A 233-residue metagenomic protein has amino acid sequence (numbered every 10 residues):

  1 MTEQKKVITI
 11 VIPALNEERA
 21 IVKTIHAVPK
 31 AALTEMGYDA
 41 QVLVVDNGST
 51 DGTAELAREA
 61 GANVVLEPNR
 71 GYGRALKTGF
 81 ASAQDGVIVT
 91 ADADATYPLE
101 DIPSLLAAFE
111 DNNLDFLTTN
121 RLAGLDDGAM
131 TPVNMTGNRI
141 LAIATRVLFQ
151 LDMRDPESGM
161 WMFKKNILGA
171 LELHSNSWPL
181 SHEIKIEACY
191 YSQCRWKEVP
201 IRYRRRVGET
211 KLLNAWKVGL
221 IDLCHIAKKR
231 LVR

Functional and structural regions predicted by a protein language model:
V7-T9, Q41, E183: Cell-envelope/extracellular polymer assembly enzymes that use nucleotide-activated donors
E17-A20, S49, Y72, P98: Donor nucleotide-sugar binding loop of glycosyltransferases
E17-L33: Short, well-formed alpha-helical segments that are part of the catalytic scaffolds of diverse glycosyltransferases
D46-A54: A conserved acidic beta->alpha catalytic loop
P68-R70, R74-S82, L99-W178, R205-L223 (+1 more regions): Acceptor/aglycone-binding surface of glycosyltransferases and processive sugar-polymer synthases
I88: Short aromatic/hydrophobic "clamp" motif used to bind/position activated sugar donors
D92-Y97: The conserved acidic donor/metal-binding loop of glycosyltransferases
L151-D152, L173-N176, I186-Y203: Catalytic donor-sugar/metal-binding loop of nucleotide-sugar-dependent glycosyltransferases
